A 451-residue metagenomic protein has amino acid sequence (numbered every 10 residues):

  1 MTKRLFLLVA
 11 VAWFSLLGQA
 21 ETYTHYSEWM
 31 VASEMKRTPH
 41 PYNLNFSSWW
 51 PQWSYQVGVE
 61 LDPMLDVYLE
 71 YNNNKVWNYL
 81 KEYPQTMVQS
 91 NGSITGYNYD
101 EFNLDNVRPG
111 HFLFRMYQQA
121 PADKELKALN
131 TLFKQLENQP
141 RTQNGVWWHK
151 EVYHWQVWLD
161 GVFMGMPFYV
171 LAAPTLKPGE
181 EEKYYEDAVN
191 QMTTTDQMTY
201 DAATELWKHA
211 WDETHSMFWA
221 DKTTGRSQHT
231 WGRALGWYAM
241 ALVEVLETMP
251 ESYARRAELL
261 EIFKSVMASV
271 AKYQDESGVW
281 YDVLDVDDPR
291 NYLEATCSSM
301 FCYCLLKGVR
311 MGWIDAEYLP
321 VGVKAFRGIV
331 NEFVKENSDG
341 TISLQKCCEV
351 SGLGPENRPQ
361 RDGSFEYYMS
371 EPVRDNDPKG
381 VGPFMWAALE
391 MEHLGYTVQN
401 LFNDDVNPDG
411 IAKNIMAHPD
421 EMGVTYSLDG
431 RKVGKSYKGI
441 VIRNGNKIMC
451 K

Functional and structural regions predicted by a protein language model:
M1-L5, K451: Positively charged n-region of N-terminal signal peptides that target proteins for export
R4-F14: Sec-dependent N-terminal signal peptides
A10, Y23-G58, E70-N78, T86-F112 (+10 more regions): CBM-like carbohydrate-recognition segments
G18-T22: Boundary at the C-terminal end of the N-terminal hydrophobic targeting segment
N78-K81, M87-D221, E356-P359: Extended ligand-binding groove/face enriched in aromatic
L159-D160, M166-L284, R290-C302, I314-F365: Extended ligand-binding clefts on enzyme/binding-domain cores
Q399-D429: Residue-level detector of functionally pivotal "anchor" positions at catalytic/ligand-binding pockets or at interdomain
I440-K451: C-terminal tail/sorting-segment detector
